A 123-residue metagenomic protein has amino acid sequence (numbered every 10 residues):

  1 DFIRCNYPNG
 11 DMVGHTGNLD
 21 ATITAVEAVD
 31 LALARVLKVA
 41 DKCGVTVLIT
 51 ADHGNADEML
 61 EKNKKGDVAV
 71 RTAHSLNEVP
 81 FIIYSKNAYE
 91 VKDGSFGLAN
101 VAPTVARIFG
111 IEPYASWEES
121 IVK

Functional and structural regions predicted by a protein language model:
D1-K123: Feature captures the catalytic ectodomains and active-site-proximal regions of enzymes that hydrolyze or transfer
